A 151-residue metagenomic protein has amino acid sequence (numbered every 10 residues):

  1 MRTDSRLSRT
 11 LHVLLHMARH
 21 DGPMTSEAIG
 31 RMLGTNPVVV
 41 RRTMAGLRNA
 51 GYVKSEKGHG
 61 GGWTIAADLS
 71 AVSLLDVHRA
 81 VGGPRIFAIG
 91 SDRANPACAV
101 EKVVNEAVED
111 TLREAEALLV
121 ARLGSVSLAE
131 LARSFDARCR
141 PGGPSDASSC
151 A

Functional and structural regions predicted by a protein language model:
M1-S5, A107-D110: Short amphipathic alpha-helical boundary/capping segments
T3-T35, K54: N-terminal helix-turn-helix DNA-binding core of bacterial DNA-binding proteins
V38: Key DNA-contact positions within bacterial/archaeal DNA-binding proteins
T43-A50: Basic amphipathic alpha-helical segments that dock to polyanions
A50-A66: Beta-hairpin "wing" of winged helix-turn-helix
L69-A94, L112-R113: Conserved segment of winged-helix/HTH DNA-binding domains
A94-A151: C-terminal regulatory/oligomerization modules of transcriptional regulators
